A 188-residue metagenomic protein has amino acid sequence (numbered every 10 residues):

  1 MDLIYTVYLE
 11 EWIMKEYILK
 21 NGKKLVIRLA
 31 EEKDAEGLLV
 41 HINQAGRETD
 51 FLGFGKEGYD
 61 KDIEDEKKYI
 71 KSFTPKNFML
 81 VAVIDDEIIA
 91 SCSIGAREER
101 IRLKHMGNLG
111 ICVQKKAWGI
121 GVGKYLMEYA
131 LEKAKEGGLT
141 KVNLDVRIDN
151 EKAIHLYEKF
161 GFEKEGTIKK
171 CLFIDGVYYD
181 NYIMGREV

Functional and structural regions predicted by a protein language model:
D2-I13: Short, Lys/Arg-enriched N-terminal segments with co-localized hydrophobic residues within the first ~10-30 amino acids
K20, G58-K116, M127-E128, E187: Acetyl-CoA-dependent GNAT
L25-G37: A short beta-loop-alpha structural element at the N-terminal edge of CoA-dependent acyl/N-acetyltransferase catalytic
A30, V113, V146: Hydrophobic adenine-recognition pocket in adenosine-nucleotide-binding enzymes
V40-E57: Helix-loop element at the rim of GNAT/NAT acetyltransferase active sites that forms part of the acceptor-substrate
M127, A134-D145: Conserved GNAT acetyl-CoA-binding A-motif
M127, N150-A153, K170-D175: Short glycine/proline-centered loop/turn elements that form peptide/ligand docking sites
N143-V146, E158, E163-Y179: Conserved catalytic-core motifs of GNAT/GCN5-like acyltransferases
